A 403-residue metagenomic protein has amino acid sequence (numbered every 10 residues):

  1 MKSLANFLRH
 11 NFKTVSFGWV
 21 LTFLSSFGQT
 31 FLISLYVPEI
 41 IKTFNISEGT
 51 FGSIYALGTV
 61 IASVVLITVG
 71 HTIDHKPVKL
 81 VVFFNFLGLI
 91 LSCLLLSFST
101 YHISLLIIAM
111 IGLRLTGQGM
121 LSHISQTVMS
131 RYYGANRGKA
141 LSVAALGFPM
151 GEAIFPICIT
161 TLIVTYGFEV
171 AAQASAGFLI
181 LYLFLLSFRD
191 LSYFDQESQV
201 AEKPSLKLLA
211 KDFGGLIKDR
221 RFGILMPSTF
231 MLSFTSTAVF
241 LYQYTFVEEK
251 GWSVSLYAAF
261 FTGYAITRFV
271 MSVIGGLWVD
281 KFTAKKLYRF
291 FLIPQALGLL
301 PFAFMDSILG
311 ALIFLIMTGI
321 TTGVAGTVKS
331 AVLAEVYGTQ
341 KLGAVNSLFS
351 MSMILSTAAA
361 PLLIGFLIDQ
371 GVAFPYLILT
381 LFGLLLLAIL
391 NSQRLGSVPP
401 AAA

Functional and structural regions predicted by a protein language model:
F23, S104-M120, G310-V324: Hydrophobic core of transmembrane alpha-helices in multi-pass small-molecule transporters, especially MFS/SLC-type
Q29, I33-I40, D219-S272: Extracytoplasmic gate region of multi-pass secondary transporters
V64-T100: Conserved MFS/SLC helix-loop-helix module at the cytosolic interface between two early adjacent transmembrane helices
V65-P77, S272-T283, I368-D369: Helix-to-loop junctions at the C-terminal end of transmembrane segments in multipass secondary transporters
L80-L94, K286-P301: Structural signature of the two symmetry-related core transmembrane helices
M110-L146, G338: Cytoplasmic helix-loop-helix junction between adjacent transmembrane helices in 12-TM secondary transporters
A144, F148-F194: Helix-loop-helix hairpin linking two adjacent transmembrane segments in secondary transporters
D190-K211, A401-A403: Flexible cytoplasmic inter-helical loops of multi-pass small-molecule transporters
